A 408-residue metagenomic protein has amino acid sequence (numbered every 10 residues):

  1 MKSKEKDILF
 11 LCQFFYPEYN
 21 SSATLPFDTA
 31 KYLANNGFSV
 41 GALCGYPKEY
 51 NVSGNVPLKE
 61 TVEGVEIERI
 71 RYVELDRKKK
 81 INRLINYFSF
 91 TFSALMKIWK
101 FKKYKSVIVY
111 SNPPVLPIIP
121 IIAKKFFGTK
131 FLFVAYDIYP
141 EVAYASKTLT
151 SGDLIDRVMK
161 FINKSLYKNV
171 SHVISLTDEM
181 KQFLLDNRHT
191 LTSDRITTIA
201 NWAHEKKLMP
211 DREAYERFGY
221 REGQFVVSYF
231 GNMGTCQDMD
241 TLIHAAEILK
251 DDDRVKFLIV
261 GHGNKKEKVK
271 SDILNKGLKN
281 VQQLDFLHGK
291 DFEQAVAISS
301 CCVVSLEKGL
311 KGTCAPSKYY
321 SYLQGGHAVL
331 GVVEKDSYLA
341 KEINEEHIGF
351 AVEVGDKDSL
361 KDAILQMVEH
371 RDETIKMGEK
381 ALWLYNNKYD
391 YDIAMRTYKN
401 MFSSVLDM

Functional and structural regions predicted by a protein language model:
M1-E66: N-terminal subdomain of nucleotide-sugar transferases
Y46, E179, I199-W202: Carbohydrate-associated surface elements
N55-K59, H204, L208-R221: A short helix/loop element that forms part of the nucleotide-sugar donor recognition site in Leloir-type
I118, I122-F127, D153-V173: Membrane-proximal helix-turn-helix segments that form the acceptor-binding/catalytic region of lipid-linked
A203, Y220-Q237, I243-A246, L258: Conserved donor-binding/catalytic core segment of Leloir-type glycosyltransferases
Q237, H288-A295, S300-L323, A328-K341: Nucleotide-sugar-dependent
V260-G261, K266-E293: Nucleotide-activated donor-binding/catalytic signature segment of Leloir-type glycosyltransferases, i.e., the conserved
S359, Q366, E373-N387: A short, well-ordered alpha-helix in the C-terminal region of glycosyltransferases
